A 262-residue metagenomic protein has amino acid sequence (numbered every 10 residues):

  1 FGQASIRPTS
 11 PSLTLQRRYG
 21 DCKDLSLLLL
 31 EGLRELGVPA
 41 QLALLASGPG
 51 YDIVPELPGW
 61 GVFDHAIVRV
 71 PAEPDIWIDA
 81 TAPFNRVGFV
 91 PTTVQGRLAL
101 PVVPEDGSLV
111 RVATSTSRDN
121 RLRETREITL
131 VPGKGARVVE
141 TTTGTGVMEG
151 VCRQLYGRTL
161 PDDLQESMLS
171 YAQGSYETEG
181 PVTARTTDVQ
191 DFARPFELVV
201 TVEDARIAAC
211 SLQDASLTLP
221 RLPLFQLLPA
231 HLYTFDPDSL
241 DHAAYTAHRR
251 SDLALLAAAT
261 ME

Functional and structural regions predicted by a protein language model:
F1-E262: A sensor for short, sequence-defined functional sites
